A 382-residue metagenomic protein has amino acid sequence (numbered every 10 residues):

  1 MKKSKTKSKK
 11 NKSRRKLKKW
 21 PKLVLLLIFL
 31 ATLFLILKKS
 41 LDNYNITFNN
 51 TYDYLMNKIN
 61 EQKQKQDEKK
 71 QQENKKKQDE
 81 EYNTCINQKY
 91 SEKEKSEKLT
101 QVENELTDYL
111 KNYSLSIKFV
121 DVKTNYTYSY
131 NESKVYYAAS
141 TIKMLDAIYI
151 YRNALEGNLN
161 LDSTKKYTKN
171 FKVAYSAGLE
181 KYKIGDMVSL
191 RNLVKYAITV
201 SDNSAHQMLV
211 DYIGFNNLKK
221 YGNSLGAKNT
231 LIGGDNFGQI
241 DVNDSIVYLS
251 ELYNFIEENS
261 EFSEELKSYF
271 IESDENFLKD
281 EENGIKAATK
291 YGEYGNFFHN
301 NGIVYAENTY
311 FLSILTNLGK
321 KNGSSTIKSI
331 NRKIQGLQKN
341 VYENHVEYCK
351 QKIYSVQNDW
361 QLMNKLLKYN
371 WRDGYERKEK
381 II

Functional and structural regions predicted by a protein language model:
K2-L110, T127, Y253-D274, Y294-I382: Structured C-terminal helix/loop/strand segments within mature extracytoplasmic catalytic/sensor domains
I86-L99, Y182-F262, Y269: Active-site-adjacent helix/loop patches that line small-molecule binding or acyl-intermediate pockets
K111-V135: Short, conserved catalytic-motif segment at the N-terminal edge
L115-F119, L159-T164, H206-V210, N229-D235 (+2 more regions): Surface-exposed patches in mature extracellular/periplasmic domains of secreted proteins
V120-V122, A197-S201, L209, D235 (+3 more regions): Active-site-proximal beta-strand/loop segments in catalytic clefts of secreted hydrolases
N125, Y136-K165, L312: Active-site SXXK
I148-E156, T199, V247-N254, R332-K339: Short glycine/serine- and small hydrophobic-enriched flexible loop segments
A154-R191, K195: Active-site-proximal loop and beta-strand segments within enzyme catalytic domains
